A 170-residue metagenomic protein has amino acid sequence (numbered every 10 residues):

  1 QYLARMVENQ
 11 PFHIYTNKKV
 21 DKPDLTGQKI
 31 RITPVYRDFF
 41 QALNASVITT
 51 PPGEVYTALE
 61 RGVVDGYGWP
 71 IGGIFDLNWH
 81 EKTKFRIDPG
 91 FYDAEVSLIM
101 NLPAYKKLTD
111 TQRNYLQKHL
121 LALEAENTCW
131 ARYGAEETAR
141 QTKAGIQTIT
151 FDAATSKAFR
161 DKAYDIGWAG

Functional and structural regions predicted by a protein language model:
Q1-G170: N-terminal secretory/targeting leader peptides
